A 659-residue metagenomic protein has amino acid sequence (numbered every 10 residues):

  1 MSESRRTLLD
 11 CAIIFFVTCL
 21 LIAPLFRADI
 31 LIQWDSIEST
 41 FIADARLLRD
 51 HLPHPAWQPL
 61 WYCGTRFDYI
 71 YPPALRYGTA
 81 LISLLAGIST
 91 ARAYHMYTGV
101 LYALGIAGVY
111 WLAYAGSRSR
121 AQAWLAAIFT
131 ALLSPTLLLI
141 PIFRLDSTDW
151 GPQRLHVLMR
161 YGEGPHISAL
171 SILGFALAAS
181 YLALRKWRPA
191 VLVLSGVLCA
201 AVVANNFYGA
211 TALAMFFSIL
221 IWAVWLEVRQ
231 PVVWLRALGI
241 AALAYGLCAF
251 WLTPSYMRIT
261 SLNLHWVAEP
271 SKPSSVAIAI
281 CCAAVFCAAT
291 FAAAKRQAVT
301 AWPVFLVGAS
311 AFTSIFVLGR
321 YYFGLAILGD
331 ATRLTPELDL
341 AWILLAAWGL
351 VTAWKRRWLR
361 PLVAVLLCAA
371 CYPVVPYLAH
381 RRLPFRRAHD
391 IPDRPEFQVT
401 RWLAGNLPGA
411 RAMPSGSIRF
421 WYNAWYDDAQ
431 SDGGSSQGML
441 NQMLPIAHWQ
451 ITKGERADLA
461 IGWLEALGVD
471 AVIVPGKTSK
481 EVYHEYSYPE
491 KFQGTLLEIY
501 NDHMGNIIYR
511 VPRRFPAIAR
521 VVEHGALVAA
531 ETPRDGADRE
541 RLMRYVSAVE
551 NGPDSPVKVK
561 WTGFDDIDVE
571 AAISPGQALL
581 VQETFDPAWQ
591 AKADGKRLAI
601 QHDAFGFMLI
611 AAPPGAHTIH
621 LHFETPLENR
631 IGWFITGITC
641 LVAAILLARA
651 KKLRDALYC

Functional and structural regions predicted by a protein language model:
M1-L25, W124, V365, I638-C659: Start-transfer (signal-anchor) and selected internal transmembrane alpha helices of multi-pass inner/ER membrane
E3, E540-Y658: Active-site-proximal, structured, solvent-exposed surfaces of multi-pass membrane proteins that position macromolecular
E3-R5, W187, E227-G239, C287-S314 (+2 more regions): Membrane-interface helix-loop-helix junctions at transmembrane boundaries of multi-pass membrane enzymes, predominantly
T7, L20-S180, A201-T211, R382-I391 (+3 more regions): Active-site lumenal/periplasmic loops and adjacent helix-entry segments of GT-C-fold, multi-pass membrane
L47-L52, L85, A107, I167 (+5 more regions): Extracytoplasmic
A179-A200, Q230-G239, P361: Short hydrophobic alpha-helices at membrane interfaces in multi-pass membrane enzymes
A212-A242: Perimembrane helix-loop-helix junctions
A242-Y245, L350-P376, C659: Signature aromatic-anchored transmembrane alpha helix within multi-pass, membrane-resident enzymes that catalyze glycan
